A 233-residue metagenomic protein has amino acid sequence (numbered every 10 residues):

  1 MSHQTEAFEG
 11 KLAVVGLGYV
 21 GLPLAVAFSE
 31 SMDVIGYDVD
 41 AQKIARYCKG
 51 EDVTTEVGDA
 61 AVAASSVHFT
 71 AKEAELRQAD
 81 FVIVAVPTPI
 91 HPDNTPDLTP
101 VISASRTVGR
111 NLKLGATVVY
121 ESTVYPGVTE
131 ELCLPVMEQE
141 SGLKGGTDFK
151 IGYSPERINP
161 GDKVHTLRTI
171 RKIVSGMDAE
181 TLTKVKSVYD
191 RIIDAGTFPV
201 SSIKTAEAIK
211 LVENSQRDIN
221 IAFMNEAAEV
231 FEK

Functional and structural regions predicted by a protein language model:
M1-K233: Structural/interface elements that position substrates and couple domains in central-metabolism enzymes
